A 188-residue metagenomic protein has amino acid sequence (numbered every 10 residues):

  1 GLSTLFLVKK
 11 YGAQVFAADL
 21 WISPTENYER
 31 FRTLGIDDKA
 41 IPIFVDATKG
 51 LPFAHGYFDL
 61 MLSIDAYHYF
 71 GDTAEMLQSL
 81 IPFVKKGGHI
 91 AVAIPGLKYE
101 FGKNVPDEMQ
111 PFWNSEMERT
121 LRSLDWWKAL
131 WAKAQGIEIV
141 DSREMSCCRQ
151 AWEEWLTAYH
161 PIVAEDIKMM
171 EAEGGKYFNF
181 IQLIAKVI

Functional and structural regions predicted by a protein language model:
G1-K49: Class I SAM-dependent methyltransferase SAM/SAH-binding core
V15, I90-A91: A short hydrophobic/small-residue beta-strand
K49-M61: A short acidic, Gly/Pro-enriched loop at the edge of an enzyme's catalytic core that lines a small-molecule cofactor
D59-A74: A short SAM/SAH-binding and catalytic strip from SAM-dependent methyltransferases
A74-H89: A short glycine-rich, Lys/Arg-flanked "PGG" loop and its adjoining helix->strand segment in the class I
P95-E118: Short, glycine-/aromatic-enriched active-site segment of Class I SAM-dependent methyltransferases
R119-Q135: Short alpha-helix
E138-I188: Conserved Class I S-adenosyl-L-methionine
